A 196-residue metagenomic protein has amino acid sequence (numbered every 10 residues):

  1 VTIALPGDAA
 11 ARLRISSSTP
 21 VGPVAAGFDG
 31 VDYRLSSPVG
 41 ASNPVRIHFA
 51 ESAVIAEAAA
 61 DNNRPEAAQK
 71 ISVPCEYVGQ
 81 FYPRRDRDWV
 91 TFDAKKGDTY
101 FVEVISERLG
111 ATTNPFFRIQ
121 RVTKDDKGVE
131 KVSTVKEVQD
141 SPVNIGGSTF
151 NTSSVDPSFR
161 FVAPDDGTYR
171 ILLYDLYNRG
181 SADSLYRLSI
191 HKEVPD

Functional and structural regions predicted by a protein language model:
V1-A10, R14-F28, P38, V73-L185 (+1 more regions): Acidic, Ser/Thr/Pro-rich low-complexity intrinsically disordered segments
R34, N63-A68, D175-L176, L188-S189: Intrinsically disordered, low-complexity boundary segments flanking structured domains
S36-V73, V194-D196: Predominantly extracellular/luminal regions of secreted and cell-surface proteins, especially disulfide-bonded
